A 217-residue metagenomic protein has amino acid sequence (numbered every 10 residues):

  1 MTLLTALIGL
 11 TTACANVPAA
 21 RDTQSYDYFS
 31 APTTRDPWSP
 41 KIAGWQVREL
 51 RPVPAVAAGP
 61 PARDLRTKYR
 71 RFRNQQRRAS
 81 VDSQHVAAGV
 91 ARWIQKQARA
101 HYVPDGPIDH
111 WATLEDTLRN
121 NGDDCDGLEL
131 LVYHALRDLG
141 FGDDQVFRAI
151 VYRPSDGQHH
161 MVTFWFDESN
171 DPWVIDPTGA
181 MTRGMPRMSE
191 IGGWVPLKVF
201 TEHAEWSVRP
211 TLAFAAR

Functional and structural regions predicted by a protein language model:
T2-T11: Bacterial N-terminal signal peptides
C14-R217: A structural boundary/capping signal
